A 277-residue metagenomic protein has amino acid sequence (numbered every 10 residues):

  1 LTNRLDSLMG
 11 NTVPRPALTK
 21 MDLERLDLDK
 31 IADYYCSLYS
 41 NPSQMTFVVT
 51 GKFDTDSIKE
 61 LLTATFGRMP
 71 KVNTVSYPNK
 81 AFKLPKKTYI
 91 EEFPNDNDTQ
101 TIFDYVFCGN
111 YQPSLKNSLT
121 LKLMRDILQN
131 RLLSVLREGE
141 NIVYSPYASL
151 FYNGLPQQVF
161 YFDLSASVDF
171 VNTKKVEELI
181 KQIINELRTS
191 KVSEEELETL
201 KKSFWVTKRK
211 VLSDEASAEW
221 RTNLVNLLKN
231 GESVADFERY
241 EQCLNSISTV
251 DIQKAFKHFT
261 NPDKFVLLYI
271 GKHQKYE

Functional and structural regions predicted by a protein language model:
L1-T74, E140, S145-E277: Charge-rich, well-structured scaffold segments of protease-associated domains
T74-R131: His/Glu-based metal-binding/catalytic segments typifying zinc-dependent metallopeptidases
